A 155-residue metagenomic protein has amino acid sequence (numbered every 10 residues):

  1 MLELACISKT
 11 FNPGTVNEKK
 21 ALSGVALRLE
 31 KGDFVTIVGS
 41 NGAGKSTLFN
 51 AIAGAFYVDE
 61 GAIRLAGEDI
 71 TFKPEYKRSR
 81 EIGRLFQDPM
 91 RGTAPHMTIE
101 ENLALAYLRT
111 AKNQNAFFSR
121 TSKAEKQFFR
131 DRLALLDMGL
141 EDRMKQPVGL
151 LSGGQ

Functional and structural regions predicted by a protein language model:
M1-L4, T10-G24, A55, P74: A short, flexible loop at the N-terminus of ABC-type nucleotide-binding domains that lies
T15, Y57, D69-G83, R91 (+2 more regions): ABC ATPase NBD coupling module
V35, S46-A55: Short, conserved post-Walker A segment of ABC-type ATPase nucleotide-binding domains
V38-S40: The feature captures the beta-strand-to-loop junction immediately N-terminal to the Walker
G61-D69: Conserved ABC transporter NBD signature motif
D88, H96-K112: Q-loop/switch helix immediately C-terminal to the Walker
R132-L150: Conserved ABC nucleotide-binding domain
